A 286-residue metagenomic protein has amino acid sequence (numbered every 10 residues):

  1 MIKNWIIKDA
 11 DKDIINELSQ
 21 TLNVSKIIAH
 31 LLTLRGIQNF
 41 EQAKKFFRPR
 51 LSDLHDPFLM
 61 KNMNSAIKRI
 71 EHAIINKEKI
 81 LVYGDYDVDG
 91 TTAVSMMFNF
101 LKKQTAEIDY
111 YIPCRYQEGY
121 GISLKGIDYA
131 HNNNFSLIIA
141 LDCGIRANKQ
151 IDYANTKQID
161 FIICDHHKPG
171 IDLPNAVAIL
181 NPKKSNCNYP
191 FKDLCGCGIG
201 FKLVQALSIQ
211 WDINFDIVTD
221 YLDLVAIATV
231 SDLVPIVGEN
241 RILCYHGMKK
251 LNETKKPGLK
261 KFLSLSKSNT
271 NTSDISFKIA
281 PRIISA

Functional and structural regions predicted by a protein language model:
M1-A286: Replace "Mg2+/Mn2+-dependent" with "divalent metal-dependent
